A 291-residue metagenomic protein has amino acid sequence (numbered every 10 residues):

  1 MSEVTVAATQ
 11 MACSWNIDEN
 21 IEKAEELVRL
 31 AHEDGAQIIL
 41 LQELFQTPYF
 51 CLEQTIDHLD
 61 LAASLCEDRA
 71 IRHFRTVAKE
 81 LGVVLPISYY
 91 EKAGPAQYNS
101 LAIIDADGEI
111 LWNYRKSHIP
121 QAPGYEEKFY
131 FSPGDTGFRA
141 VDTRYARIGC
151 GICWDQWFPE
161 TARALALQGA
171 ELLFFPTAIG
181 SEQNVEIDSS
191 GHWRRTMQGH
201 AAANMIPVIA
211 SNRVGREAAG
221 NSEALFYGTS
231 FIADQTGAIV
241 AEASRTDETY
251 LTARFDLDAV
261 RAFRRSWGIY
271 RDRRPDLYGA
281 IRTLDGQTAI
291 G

Functional and structural regions predicted by a protein language model:
M1-I38, F174: N-terminal active-site segment of His-dependent metallophosphoesterases
V6, I103-L111, A233-V240: Short, glycine-anchored, charge-dense loop/turn motifs used at functional sites
I17, E26-N113, I179-G199, A203-N204: Cys-nucleophile CN-hydrolase/nitrilase-fold catalytic domain and related Cys-dependent amidase chemistry that acts on
T47, A102, N113-P120, F231 (+1 more regions): Short beta->alpha transition motifs characteristic of CBS
A63, T76, K92-G199, W267-I269: Active-site catalytic loop in hydrolytic enzyme cores
C66-P86, C153-T249: CN hydrolase (nitrilase-like) catalytic-core segments centered on the catalytic cysteine and neighboring Lys/Glu
A259-G291: A conserved C-terminal secondary-structure "cap"
